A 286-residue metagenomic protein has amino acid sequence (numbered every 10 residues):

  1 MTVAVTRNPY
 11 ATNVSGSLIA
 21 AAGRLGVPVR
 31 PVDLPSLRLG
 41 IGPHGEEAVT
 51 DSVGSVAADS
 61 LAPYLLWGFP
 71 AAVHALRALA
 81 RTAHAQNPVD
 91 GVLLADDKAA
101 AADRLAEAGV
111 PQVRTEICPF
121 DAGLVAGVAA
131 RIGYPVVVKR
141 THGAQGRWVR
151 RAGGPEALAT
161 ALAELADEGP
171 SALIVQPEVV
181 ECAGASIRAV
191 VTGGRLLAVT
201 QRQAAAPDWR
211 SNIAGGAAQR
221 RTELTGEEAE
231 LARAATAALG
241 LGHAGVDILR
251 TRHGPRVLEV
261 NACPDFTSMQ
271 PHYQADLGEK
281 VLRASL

Functional and structural regions predicted by a protein language model:
M1-A4: Extreme N-terminal starter segment of soluble prokaryotic enzymes
R7-T115: Conserved N-proximal alpha/beta basic substrate-recognition cap immediately N-terminal to, or forming the N-lobe
L105-A106, A129-R147, P170-C182: ATP-grasp fold ATP-binding core
V113-G133: Rossmann-like NAD(P)H-binding beta-loop-alpha module
V136, L197-A198, A244, R256-L258: Protein kinase-like catalytic core scaffold
R150-A235, L239: Phosphate-binding site of ATP-dependent enzymes
E223, A237-L241, R250-L286: C-terminal active-site "lid" helix and adjoining low-complexity regulatory extension at the edge of ATP-using catalytic
V246-I248: Hydrophobic residue at the +6 position relative to the catalytic HRD Asp in the kinase catalytic loop
